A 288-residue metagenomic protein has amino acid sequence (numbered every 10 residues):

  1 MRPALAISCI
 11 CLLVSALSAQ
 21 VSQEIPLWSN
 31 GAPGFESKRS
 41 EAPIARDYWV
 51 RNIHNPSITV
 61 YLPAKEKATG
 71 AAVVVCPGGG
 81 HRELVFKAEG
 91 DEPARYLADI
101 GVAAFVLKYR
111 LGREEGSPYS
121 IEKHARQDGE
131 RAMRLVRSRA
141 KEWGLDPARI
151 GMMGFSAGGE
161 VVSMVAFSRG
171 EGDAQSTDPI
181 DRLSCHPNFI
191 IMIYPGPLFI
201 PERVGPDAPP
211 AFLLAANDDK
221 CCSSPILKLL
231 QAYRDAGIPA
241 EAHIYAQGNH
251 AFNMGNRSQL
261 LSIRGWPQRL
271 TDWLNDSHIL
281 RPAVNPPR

Functional and structural regions predicted by a protein language model:
Q20-K67: N-terminal cap/lid segment of alpha/beta-hydrolase-fold proteins
T69-G78: Short beta-strand element of the alpha/beta-hydrolase
V85-F86, R110-G144, N256-I263: Catalytic nucleophile-loop/oxyanion-hole region of alpha/beta-hydrolase and closely related hydrolase-like folds
F86-F105, Q231: Short amphipathic alpha-helix adjacent to the substrate-entry channel of hydrolases
Q127-A208, P287-R288: Primarily recognizes the serine-hydrolase "nucleophile elbow" in alpha/beta-hydrolase and SGNH/GDSL folds
F212-A215: Short beta-strand/loop motif that positions the catalytic acidic residue of the alpha/beta-hydrolase fold
K220-L227: Conserved alpha/beta-hydrolase "acid-adjacent" motif
R234-R288: C-terminal catalytic histidine-bearing segment of alpha/beta-hydrolase fold enzymes
